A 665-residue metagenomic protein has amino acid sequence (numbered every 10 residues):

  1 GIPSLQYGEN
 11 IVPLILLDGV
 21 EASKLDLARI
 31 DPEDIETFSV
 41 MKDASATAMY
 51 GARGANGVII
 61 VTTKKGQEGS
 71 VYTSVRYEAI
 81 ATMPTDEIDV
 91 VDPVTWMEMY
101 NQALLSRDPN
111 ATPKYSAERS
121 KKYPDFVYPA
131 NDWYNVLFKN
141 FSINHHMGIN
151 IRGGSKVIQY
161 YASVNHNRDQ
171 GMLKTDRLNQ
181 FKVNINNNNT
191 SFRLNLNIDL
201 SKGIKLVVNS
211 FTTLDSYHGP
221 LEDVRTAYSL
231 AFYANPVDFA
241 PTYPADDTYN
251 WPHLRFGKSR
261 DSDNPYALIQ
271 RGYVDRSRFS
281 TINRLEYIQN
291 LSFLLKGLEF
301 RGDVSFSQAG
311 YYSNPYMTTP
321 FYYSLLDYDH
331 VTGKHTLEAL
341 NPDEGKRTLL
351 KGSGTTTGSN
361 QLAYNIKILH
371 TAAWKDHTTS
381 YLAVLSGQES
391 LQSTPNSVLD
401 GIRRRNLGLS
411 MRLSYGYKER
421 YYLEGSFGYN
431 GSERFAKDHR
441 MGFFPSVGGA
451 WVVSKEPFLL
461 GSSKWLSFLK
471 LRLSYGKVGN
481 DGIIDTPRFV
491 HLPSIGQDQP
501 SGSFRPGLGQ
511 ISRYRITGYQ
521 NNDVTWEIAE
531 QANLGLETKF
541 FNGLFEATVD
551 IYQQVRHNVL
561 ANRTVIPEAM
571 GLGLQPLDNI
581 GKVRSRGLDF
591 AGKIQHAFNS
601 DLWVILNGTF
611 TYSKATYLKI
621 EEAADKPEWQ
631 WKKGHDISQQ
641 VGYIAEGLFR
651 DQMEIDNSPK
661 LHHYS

Functional and structural regions predicted by a protein language model:
G1-L14, V20, L27-A28, P32-E33 (+5 more regions): Membrane-proximal, glycine/serine-rich, low-complexity loop/turn segments characteristic of large bacterial
E21-S23, A44-A46, Q388, Y429-S432: Short acidic loop-to-helix transition motifs that present clustered carboxylates
S23-K24, P659: Short, well-ordered alpha-helical microsegments
K42-D43, Q553: Residues that line or immediately flank small-molecule/substrate-binding pockets and catalytic motifs
N195-L200, I204, S210-L214, Y233 (+2 more regions): Extracellular/periplasmic, surface-exposed regions of secreted and cell-surface proteins
Y322: Active-site-proximal polar cores
D656-S665: Short, intrinsically disordered, charge-balanced linker/junction segments flanking boundaries in proteins
